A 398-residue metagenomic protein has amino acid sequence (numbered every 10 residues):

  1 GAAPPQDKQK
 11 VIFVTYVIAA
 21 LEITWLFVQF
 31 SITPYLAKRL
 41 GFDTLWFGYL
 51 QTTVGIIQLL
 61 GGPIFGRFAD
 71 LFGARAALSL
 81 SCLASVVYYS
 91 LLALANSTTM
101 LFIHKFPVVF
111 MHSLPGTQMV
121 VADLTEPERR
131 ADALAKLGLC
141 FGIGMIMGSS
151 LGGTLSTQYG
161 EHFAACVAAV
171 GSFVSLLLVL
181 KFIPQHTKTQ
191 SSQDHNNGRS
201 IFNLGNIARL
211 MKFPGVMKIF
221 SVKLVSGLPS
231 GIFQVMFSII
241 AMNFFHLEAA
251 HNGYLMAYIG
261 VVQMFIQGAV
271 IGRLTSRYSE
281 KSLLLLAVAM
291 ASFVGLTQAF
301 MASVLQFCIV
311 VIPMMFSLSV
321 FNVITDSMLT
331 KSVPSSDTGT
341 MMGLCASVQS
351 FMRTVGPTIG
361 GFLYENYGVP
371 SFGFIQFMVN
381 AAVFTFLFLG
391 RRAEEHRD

Functional and structural regions predicted by a protein language model:
G1-Q9, Q185-S221: Juxtamembrane intracellular "pre-TM" segments in multi-pass secondary transporters
Q6-G55, M217-V222, S226-F245, N252-L255: Helix-loop boundary and gating motifs at the non-cytosolic
A20, Y88, T99-S113, Q306-V320: Hydrophobic core of transmembrane alpha-helices in multi-pass small-molecule transporters, especially MFS/SLC-type
G55-P63, M145-I146, G260-G268, R353-T354: Residue-level signature of mid-helix packing/kink "hotspots" within the transmembrane helices of 12-pass Major
L60-N96: Conserved MFS/SLC helix-loop-helix module at the cytosolic interface between two early adjacent transmembrane helices
G62-G73, S156, I266-E280, Y364: Helix-to-loop junctions at the C-terminal end of transmembrane segments in multipass secondary transporters
I103-G142: Cytoplasmic helix-loop-helix junction between adjacent transmembrane helices in 12-TM secondary transporters
K281-T325: C-terminal transmembrane helical hairpin of 12-TM major facilitator-type secondary transporters
